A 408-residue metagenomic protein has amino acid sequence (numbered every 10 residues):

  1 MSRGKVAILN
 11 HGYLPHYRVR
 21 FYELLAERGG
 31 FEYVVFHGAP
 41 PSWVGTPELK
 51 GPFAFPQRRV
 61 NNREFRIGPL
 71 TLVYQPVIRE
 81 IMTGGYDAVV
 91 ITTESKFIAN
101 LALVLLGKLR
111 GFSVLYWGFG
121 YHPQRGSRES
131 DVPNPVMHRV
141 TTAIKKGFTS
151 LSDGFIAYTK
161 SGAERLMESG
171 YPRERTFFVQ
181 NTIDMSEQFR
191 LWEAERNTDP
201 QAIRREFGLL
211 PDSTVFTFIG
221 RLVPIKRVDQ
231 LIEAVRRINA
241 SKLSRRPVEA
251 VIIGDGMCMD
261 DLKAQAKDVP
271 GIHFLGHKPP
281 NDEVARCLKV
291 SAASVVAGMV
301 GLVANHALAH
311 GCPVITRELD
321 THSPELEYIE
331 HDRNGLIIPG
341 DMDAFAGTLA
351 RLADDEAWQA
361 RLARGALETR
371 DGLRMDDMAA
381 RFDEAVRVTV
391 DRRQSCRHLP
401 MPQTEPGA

Functional and structural regions predicted by a protein language model:
S113-L115, Y121-L151: Nucleotide-sugar donor phosphate/pyrophosphate-binding loop at the beta->alpha transition of glycosyltransferases
M137, T142-A202: Donor nucleotide-sugar binding/catalytic pocket of nucleotide-sugar-dependent glycosyltransferases
L209-K226, I232-R236: Conserved donor-binding/catalytic core segment of Leloir-type glycosyltransferases
D260-K278: Nucleotide-activated donor-binding/catalytic signature segment of Leloir-type glycosyltransferases, i.e., the conserved
H277, H331-D343, A350-A357: Conserved acidic donor-binding segment of nucleotide-sugar-dependent glycosyltransferases
R286-M299, C312-P313: Acidic donor-binding loop of glycosyltransferase active sites
P313-T321: Short hydrophobic beta-strand element within catalytic cores of glycosyltransferases and related nucleotide-activated
A344, R351, W358-G372: A short, well-ordered alpha-helix in the C-terminal region of glycosyltransferases
